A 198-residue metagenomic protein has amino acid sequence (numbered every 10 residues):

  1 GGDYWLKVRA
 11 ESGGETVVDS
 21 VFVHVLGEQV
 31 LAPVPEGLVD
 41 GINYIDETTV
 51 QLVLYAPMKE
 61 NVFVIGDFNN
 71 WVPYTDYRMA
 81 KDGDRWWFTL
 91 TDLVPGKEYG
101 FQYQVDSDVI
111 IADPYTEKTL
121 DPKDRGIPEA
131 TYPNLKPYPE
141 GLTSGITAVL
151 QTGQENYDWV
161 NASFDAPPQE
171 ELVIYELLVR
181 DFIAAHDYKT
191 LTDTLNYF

Functional and structural regions predicted by a protein language model:
G2-L6, K97-Y99: Exposed beta-strand face motif in extracellular beta-rich ectodomains
V17-E28: C-terminal edge beta-strand
D19-S20, E47, E155, T194: Coil residues (strongly favoring Ser/Thr
L26-V53: Extracellular ectodomain segments of secreted/surface proteins
D46, V53-E98, D106-Y132: Aromatic-rich carbohydrate-binding modules that target alpha-glucans
D82-G96, R180-F198: Aromatic- and glycine-enriched glycan-recognition loops and surfaces that form the carbohydrate-binding subsites
V109-N161: Core domains of carbohydrate- and sulfate-ester-processing enzymes
